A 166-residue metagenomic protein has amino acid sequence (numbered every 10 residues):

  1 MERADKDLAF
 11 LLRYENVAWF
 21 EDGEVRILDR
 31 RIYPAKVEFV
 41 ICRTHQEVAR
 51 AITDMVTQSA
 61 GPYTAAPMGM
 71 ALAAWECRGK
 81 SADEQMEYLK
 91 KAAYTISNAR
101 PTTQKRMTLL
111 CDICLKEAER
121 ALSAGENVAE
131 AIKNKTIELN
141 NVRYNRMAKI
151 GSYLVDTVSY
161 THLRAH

Functional and structural regions predicted by a protein language model:
E2-A9: Short, Gly/Pro- and small/polar-rich lid/capping loops
A9-L11, V17-F20, M55, M147 (+1 more regions): Solvent-exposed alpha-helices and their adjacent loops that cap or buttress functional pockets in soluble metabolic
Y14-A124: Long amphipathic alpha-helical segments
M107-T157: Small/polar-residue-rich loop-to-helix segments that shape phosphate-bearing ligand pockets
T161-H166: Conserved small/polar residues in nucleotide/adenosyl-binding loops
